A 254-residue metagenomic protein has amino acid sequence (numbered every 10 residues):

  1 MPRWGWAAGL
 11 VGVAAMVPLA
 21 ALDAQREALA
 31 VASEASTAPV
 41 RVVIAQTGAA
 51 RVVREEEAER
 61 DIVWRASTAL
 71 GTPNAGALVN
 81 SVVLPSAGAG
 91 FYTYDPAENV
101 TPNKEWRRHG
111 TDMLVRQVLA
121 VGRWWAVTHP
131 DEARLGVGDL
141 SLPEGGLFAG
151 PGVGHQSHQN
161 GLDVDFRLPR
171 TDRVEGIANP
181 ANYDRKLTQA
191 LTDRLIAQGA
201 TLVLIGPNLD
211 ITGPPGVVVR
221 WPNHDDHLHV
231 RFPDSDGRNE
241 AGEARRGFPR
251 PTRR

Functional and structural regions predicted by a protein language model:
M1-L78, R246-R254: N-terminal secretory targeting signals
L19-E34, V40-V42, R173-R254: Catalytic cores and adjacent binding grooves of peptidoglycan-active enzymes
V53, R60-L70, N74, M113-G154 (+2 more regions): Extended, low-complexity, intrinsically disordered C-terminal regulatory tails of eukaryotic serine/threonine kinases
T68-G138, A190, R194: Active-site acidic/histidine clusters and adjacent loop/turn architecture that either coordinate catalytic ions
D131-A133, N160-V164, H224-L228: Envelope-exposed proteins and targeting segments
L140-L142, P169-T171, P233-S235: Solvent-exposed coil/turn segments that connect beta secondary-structure elements in extracytoplasmic/periplasmic
F148-A149, H155-L187: Mid-length scaffold segments of soluble, non-membrane domains
